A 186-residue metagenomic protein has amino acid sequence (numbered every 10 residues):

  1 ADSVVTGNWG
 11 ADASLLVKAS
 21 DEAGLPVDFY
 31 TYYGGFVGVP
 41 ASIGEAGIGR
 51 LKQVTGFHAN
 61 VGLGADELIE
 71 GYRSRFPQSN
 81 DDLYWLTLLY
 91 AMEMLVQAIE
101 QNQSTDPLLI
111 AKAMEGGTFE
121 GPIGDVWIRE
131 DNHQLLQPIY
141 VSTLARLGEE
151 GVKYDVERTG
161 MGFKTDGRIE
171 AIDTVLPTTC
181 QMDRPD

Functional and structural regions predicted by a protein language model:
A1-D2, V27: Local beta-strand N-terminus motif with an aromatic residue
S3-A23: Hydrophobic alpha-helical
T6-G10, Y32-G35, V54-H58, N132 (+1 more regions): Active-site-proximal beta-strand/loop segments in catalytic clefts of secreted hydrolases
D12, T87-A91, Q137: Catalytic-loop motifs flanking and including active-site residues across diverse enzymes
V17-A91, I99-T105, D155-P185: Extracellular/periplasmic periplasmic-binding protein-like sensory domains
D106-I123: Short, well-structured alpha-helical segments that form the helix of a local strand-helix-strand
T118, P122-D186: Solvent-exposed, acidic/polar segments of extracytosolic/periplasmic ligand-binding ectodomains
